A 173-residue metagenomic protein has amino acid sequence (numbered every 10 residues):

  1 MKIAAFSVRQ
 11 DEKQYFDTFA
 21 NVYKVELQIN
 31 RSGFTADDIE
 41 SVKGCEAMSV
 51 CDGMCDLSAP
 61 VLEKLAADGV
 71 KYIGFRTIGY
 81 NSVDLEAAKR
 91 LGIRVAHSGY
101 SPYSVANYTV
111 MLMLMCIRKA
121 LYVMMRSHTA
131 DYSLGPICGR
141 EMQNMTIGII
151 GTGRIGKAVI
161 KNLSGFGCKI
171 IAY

Functional and structural regions predicted by a protein language model:
M1-C45, C51: N-terminal glycine-/charge-rich "phosphate-binding" loop or analogous flexible N-terminal tail
E26-N30, A96, I171: General small-molecule cofactor/ligand-binding pocket signal
Q28-F34, G53, R126-G135: Short gly/ser/thr-rich secondary-structure transition/capping motifs
S41-K43, A67, M142: A short, aliphatic-rich alpha-helical micro-motif
E46-M125: Phosphate/diphosphate ligand-binding glycine-rich loop within oxidoreductases
P136-Y173: Rossmann-like dinucleotide/phosphate-binding beta-alpha-beta segment
